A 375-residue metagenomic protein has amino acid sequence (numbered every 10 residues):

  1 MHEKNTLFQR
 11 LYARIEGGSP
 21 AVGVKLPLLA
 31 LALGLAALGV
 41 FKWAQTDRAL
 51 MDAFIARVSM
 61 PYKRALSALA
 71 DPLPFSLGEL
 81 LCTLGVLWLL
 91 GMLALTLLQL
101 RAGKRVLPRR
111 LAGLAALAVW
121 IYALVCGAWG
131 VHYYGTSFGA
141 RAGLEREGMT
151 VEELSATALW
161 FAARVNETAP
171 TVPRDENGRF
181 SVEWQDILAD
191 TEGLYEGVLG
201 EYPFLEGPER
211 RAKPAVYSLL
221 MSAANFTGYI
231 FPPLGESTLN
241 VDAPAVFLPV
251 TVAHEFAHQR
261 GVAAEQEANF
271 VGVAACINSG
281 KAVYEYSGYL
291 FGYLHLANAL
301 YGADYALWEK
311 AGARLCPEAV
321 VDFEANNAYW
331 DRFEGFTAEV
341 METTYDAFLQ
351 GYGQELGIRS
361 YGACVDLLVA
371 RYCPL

Functional and structural regions predicted by a protein language model:
A21-P27, R101-A116: Membrane-interfacial entry segments at the cytosolic side of transmembrane helices
L35-L97: Membrane-embedded alpha-helical segments of integral membrane proteins
P74, L248-N269, V273-A274: Active-site recognition of the HExxH zinc-binding catalytic motif
L89-A94, L107-G139: Transmembrane alpha-helices and immediately adjacent membrane-cytoplasm interface residues in multi-pass integral
V131-G200: Membrane-interface segments at or immediately adjacent to transmembrane helices that form the boundary between
L154, A263-L307: Post-HExxH zinc-binding segment in Zn-dependent metallohydrolases
P173-V241, A245: Auxiliary, metal-adjacent structural segments of Zn-dependent hydrolase domains
P317-L375: Pan-zinc metallopeptidase signature
